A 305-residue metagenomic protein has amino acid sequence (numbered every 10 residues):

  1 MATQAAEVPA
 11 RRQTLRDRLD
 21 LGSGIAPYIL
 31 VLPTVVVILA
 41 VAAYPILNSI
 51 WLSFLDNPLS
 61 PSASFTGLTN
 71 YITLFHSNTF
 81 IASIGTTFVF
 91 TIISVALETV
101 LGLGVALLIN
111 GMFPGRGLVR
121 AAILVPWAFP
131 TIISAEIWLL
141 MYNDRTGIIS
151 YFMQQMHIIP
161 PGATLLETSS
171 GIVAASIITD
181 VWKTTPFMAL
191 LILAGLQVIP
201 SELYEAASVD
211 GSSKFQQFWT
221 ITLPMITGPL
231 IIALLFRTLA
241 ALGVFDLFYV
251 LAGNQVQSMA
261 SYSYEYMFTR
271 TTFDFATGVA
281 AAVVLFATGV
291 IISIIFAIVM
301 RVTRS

Functional and structural regions predicted by a protein language model:
M1-L21: Short, Lys/Arg-rich, polar N-terminal cytosolic tail immediately upstream of the first transmembrane signal-anchor
S23-S305: A structural signal for multi-pass alpha-helical bundles of membrane permease subunits that mediate small-molecule
